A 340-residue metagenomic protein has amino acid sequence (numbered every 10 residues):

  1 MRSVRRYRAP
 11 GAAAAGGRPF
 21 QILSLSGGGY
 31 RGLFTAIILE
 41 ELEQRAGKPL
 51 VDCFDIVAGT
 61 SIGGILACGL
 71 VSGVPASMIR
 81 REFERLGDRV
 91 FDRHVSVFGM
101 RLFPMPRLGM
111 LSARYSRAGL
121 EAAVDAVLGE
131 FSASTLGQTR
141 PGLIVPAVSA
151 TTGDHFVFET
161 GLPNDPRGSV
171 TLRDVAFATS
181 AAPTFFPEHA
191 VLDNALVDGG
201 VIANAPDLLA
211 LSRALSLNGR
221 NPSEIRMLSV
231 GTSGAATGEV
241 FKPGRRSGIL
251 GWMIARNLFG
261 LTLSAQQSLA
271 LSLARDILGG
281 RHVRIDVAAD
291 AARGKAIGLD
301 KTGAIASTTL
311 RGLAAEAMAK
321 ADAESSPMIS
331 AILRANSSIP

Functional and structural regions predicted by a protein language model:
Y7, G16-S24, G29-V124, D165 (+2 more regions): Patatin-like phospholipase
A15-G17, L111, P187, V191-D193 (+4 more regions): C-terminal helical/tail subdomains of lipid-metabolizing enzymes
A15-R18, P49-C53, T135-R140, G219-E224 (+1 more regions): Short helix-terminating capping/connector loops at secondary-structure junctions
I22-L25, D55-S61, L143-A147, I225-T237 (+1 more regions): Extended hydrophobic secondary-structure segments that form protein cores and membrane-embedded regions
G28, G63, V124, V145 (+5 more regions): Conserved small-residue
A113-P141, N204, V240-L273: Surface cap/lid and interfacial helix-loop subdomains adjacent to catalytic sites that gate substrate access
G137-S216: Active-site gating loop/helix substructures
D193, A214-F241: Hydrophobic, mid-to-C-terminal alpha-helical segments
